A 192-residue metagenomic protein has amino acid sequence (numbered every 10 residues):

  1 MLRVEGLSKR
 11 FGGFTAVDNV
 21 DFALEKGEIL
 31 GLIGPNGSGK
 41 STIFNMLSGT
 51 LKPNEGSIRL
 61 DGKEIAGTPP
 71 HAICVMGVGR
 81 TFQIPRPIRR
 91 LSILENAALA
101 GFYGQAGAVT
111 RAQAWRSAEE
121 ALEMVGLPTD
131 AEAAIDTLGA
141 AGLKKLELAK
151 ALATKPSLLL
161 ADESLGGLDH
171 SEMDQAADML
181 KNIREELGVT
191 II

Functional and structural regions predicted by a protein language model:
L2-R3, L7-I192: Glycine-rich phosphate-binding loops of nucleotide-dependent enzymes
